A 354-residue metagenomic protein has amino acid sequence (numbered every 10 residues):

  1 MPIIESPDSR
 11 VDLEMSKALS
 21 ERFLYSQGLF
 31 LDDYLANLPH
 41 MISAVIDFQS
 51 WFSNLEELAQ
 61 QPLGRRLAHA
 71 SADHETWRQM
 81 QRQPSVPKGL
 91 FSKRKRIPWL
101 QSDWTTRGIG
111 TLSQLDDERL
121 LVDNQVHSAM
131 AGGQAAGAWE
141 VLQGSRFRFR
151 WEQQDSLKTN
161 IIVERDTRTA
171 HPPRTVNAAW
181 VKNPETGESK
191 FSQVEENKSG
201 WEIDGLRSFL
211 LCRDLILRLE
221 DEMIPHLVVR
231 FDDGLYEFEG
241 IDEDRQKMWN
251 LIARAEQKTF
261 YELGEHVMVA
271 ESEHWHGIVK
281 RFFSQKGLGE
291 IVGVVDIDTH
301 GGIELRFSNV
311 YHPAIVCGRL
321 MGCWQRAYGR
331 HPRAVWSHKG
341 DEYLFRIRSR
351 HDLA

Functional and structural regions predicted by a protein language model:
M1-M130, R150-H300, E304-R306, Y311 (+2 more regions): N-terminal accessory segment detector
N124-Q143, A314: Extended, Lys/Arg-enriched charged tracts that mediate electrostatic binding to polyanionic substrates
G132-G133, P172-P173, V316-G318: A short, polar/proline- and glycine-enriched secondary-structure boundary/capping micro-motif
Q134-A138, H276-F283, G318-W324: Short amphipathic alpha-helix segments
V141-Q143, Q153, I297, S337: A generic structural signal for short, solvent-exposed coil/turn residues that cap or connect secondary-structure
V141-R146, S284-G289, Q325-H331: Short secondary-structure junctions
R150, S308-A354: C-terminal structured interaction module
